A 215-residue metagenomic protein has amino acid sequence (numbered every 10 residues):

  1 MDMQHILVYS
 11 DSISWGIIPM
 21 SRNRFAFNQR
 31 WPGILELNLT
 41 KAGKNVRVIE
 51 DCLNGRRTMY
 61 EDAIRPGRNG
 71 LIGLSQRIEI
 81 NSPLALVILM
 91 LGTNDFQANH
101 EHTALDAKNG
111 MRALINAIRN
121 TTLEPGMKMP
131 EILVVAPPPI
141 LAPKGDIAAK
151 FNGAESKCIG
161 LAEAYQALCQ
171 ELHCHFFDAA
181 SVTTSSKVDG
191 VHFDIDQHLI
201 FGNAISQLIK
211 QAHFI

Functional and structural regions predicted by a protein language model:
M1-C52, M59-E61, R77-E79, Q170 (+1 more regions): Serine-esterase "nucleophile elbow" of acetyl-processing enzymes
D2, R68-I215: Alpha-helical cap/lid subdomain in secreted, periplasmic, or secretory-pathway luminal O-acyl-processing enzymes
L7-D11, W31-I34, G43, I49-E50 (+7 more regions): Generic detector of bulky aromatic hydrophobic side chains
M20, L53, M59-I64, N99-E101 (+1 more regions): Metal-dependent catalytic neighborhoods of phosphoester/phosphodiester hydrolases
R47-G55, A179-S186: Acidic carboxylate-rich catalytic motifs and surrounding loops in phosphoryl-/glycosyl-chemistry enzymes
